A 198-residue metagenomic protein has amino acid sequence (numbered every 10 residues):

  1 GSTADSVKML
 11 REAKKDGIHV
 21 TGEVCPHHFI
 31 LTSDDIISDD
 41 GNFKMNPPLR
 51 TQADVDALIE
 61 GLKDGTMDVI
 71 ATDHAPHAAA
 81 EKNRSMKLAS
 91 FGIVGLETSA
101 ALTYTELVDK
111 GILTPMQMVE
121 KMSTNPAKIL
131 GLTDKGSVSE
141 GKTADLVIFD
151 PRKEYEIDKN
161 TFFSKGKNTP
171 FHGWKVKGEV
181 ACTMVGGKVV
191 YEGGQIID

Functional and structural regions predicted by a protein language model:
G1-I70: Histidine/acidic residue-rich metal-binding segments in metalloenzymes
S2, H27, A75-H77, K153-E154 (+2 more regions): Short, glycine-/Ser/Thr-/acidic-enriched flexible segments
V7, I30, A78-A80, E156-I157 (+1 more regions): Glycine/Thr-rich phosphate-binding loops of Rossmann-like dinucleotide-binding domains
S33, A71, K153-I157: Proline-centered turn/helix-capping motifs that create local helix->coil transitions or kinks
N42, K63, D68-I70, A75-P151: His/Asp/Glu-enriched, well-ordered alpha-helical/loop segment that forms or immediately abuts the divalent-metal
F43-A53, G92-V94, T169-K175: A short acidic, glycine-rich active-site loop that binds or catalyzes chemistry on phosphate/adenosine moieties
S85-L88, E140-Q195: C-terminal cap of metal-dependent C-N hydrolases
